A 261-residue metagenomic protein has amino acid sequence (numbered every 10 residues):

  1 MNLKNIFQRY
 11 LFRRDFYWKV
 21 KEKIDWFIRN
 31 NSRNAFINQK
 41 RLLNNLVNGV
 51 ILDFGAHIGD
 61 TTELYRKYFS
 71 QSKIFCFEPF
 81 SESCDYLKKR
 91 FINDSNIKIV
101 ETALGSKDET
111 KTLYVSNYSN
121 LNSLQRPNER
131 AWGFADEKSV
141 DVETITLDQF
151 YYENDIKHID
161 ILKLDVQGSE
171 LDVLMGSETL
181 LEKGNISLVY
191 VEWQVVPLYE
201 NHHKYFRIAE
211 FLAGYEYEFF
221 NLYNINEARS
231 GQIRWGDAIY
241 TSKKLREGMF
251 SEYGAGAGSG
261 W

Functional and structural regions predicted by a protein language model:
M1-W261: Phosphate/nucleotide-binding beta-alpha loop and adjacent structural elements of enzyme active sites
